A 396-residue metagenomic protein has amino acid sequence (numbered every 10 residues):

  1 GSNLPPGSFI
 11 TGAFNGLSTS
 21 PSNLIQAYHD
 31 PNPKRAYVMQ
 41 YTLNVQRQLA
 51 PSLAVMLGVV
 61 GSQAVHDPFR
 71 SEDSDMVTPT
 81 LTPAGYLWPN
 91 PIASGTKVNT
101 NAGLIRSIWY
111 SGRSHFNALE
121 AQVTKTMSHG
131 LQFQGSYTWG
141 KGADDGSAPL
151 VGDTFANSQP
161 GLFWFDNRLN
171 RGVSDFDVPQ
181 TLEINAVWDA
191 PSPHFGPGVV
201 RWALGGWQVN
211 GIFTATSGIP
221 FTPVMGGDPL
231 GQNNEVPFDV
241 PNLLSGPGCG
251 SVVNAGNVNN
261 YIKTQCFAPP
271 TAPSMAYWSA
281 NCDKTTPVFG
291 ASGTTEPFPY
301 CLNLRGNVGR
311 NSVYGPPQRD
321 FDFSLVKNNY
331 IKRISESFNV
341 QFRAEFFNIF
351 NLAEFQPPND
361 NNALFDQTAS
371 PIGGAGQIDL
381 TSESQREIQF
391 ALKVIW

Functional and structural regions predicted by a protein language model:
N3-W396: Short, solvent-exposed micro-motifs at the edges of structured domains
